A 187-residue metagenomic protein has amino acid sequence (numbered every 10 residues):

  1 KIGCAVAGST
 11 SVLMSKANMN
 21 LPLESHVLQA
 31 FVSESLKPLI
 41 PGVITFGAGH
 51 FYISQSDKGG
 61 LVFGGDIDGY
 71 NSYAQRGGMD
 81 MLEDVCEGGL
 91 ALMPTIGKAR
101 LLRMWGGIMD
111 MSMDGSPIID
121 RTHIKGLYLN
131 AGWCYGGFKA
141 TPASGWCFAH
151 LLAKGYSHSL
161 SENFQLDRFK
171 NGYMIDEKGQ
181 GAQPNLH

Functional and structural regions predicted by a protein language model:
C4-M19: Flavin (primarily FAD) binding-site architecture
G8-S9, E87, A143: Alpha-helix/helix-capping structural signal
L13-K16, G42, Y73-A74, K139: Short glycine-/acidic-enriched loop or helix-start segments at secondary-structure transitions that form or flank
L21-V27: Short hydrophobic/aromatic-enriched beta-strand-loop microsegments
S35-G126: Active-site lid/adjacent beta-loop-alpha segment flanking the redox-cofactor pocket in flavoenzymes
A48, L90-H187: C-terminal catalytic lobe of FAD-dependent flavoproteins
